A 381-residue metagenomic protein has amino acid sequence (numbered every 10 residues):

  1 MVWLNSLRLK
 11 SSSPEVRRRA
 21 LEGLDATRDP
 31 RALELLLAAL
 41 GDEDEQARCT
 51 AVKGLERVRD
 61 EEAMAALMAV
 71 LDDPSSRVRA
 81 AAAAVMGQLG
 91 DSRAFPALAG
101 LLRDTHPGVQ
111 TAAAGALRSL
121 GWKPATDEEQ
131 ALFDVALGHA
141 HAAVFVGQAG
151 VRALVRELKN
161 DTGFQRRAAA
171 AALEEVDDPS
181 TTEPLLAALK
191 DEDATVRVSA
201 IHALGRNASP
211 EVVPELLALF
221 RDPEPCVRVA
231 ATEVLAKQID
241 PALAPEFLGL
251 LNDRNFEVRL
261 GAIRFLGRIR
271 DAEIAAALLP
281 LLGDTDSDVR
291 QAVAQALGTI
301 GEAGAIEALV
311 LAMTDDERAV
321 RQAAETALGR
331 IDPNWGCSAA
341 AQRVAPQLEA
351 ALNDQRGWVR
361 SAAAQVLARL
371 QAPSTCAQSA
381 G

Functional and structural regions predicted by a protein language model:
M1-P30, A38-G41, C49, G138-H141: N-terminal alpha-helical scaffold/docking segments in eukaryotic complex subunits
M1-R8, D29-G41, D60-D72, D91-R103 (+9 more regions): Amphipathic alpha-helical scaffolding segments comprising HEAT/armadillo-like alpha-solenoid repeats
S12-S13, E43-D44, P74-S75, T105-H106 (+7 more regions): Short inter-helical turns and helix N-cap capping residues of alpha-solenoid HEAT/ARM repeat scaffolds
A20, A51, A82, A113 (+8 more regions): Conserved hydrophobic register position within alpha-solenoid helical repeats
Q46-C49, K53-K123, N207, A218 (+2 more regions): A generic tandem-repeat structural signature
H106-G115, S119, E129, L137-V144 (+1 more regions): Solenoidal tandem-repeat scaffolds enriched in leucines and small polar residues
